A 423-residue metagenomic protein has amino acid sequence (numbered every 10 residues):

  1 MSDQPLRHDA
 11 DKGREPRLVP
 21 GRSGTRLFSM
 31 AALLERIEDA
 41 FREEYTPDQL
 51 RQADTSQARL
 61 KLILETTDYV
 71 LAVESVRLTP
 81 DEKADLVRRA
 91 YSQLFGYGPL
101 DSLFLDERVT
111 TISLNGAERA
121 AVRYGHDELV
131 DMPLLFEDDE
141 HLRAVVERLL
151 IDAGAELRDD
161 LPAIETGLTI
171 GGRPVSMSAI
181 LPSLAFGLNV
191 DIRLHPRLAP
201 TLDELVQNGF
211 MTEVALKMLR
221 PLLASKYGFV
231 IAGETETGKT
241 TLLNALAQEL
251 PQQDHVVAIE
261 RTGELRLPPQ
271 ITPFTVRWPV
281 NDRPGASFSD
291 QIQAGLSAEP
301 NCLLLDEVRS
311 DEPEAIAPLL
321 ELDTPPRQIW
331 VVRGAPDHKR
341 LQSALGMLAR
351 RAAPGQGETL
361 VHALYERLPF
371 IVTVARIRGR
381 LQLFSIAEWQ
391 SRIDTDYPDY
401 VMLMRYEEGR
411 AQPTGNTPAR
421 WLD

Functional and structural regions predicted by a protein language model:
M1-L157, L168: N-terminal accessory targeting/assembly segments
N115, R119-S225: P-loop NTP-binding catalytic core
I231-G233: Hydrophobic anchor at the beta1->P-loop junction of P-loop NTPases
E236: Walker A (P-loop) phosphate-binding loop of P-loop NTPases
K239: Conserved lysine of the Walker
A245-Y365: Switch/coupling sub-region of P-loop NTPases
L360-D394: Phosphate-binding/switch region of NTP-binding enzymes
R380-D423: NTP-binding/hydrolysis catalytic cores, primarily Walker-type P-loop NTPases
